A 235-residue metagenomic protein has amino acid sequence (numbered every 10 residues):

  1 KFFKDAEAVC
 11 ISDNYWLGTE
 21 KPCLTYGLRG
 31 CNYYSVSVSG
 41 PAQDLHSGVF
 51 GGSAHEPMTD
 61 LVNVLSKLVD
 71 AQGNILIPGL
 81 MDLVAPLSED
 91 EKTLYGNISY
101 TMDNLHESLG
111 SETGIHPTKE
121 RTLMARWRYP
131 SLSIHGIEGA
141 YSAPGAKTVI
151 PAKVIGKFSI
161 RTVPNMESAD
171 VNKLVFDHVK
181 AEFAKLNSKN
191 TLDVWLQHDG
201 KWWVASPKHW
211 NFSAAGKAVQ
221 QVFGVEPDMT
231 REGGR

Functional and structural regions predicted by a protein language model:
K1-G114, L123-P130: Fold-level recognition of mixed alpha/beta catalytic cores in primary-metabolism enzymes, strongest
K4-D5, A152-V154: Short, proline-enriched alpha-helix->beta-strand connector loops that line the catalytic pocket of alpha/beta-hydrolase
N32, V154-G156: Hydrophobic core residues within well-ordered beta-strands of beta-rich domains
S37, S133, K157: Conserved beta-strand segments that form the floor/walls of ligand-binding pockets within enzyme and binding domains
L45-V49, I160, G200: Short amphipathic alpha-helical segments at helix-loop
T59, G156, S213: Short alpha-helical basic/polar micro-motif
L76-K153, R161-D177, E182, L186-R235: An extended, acidic, His-containing surface patch that forms the Zn2+-binding/catalytic region of metallohydrolases
